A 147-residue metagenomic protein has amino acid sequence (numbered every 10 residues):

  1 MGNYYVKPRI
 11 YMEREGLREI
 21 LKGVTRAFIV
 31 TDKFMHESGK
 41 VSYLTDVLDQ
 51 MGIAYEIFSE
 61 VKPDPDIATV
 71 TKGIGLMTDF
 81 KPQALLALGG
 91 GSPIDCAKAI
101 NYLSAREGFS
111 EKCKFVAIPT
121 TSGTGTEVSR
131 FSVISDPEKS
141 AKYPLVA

Functional and structural regions predicted by a protein language model:
M1-A84: ATP/NTP phosphate-donor binding region
R14, E37-K40, I67, S92-A99 (+1 more regions): Short glycine/serine/threonine-rich phosphate/pyrophosphate-binding segments that cradle anionic phosphate groups
S42-D46, T71-G73, A99-Y102, S129-V133: Short, glycine/charged-enriched secondary-structure capping and boundary segments
Q50, V70, M77, A99 (+3 more regions): A generic membrane alpha-helix/interface feature
P63, S92, D136: Positions that flank functional sites
M77-T120: A short, small-residue-rich loop immediately preceding and capping a beta-strand
L103-A147: A glycine/threonine-rich phosphate-anchoring loop and its flanking beta-alpha core in nucleotide/phosphate-binding
